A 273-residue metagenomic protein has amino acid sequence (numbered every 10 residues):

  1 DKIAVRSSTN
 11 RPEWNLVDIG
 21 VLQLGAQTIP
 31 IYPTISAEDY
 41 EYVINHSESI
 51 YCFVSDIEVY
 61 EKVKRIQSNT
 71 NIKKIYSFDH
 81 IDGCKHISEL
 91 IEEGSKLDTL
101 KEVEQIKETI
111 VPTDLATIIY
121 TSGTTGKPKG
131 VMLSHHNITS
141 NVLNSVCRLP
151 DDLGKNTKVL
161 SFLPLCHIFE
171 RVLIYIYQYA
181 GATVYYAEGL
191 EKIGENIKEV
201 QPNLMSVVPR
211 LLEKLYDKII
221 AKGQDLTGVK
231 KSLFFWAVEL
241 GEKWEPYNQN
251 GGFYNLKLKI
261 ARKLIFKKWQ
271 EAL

Functional and structural regions predicted by a protein language model:
D1-I35: Conserved AMP-binding/adenylate-forming
D18-L24, H46, Y175-Y179, Y216: Short hydrophobic alpha-helices that are characteristic scaffold elements of the AMP-binding
V21, C52, L115, T121-T124 (+3 more regions): Conserved S/T- and glycine-rich ATP-binding loop of Class I adenylate-forming
Q23-E93: Structural core segment of the AMP-binding/adenylate-forming
E41, K107, I119, G194 (+1 more regions): Short hydrophobic/charged patches on amphipathic alpha-helices used for structural packing and interfaces
S77, L97-Y120, K127, D152-K158: Conserved pre-ATP/AMP-binding loop-to-beta segment of ANL
A116-V142: Conserved AMP-binding A3 loop
T139-K158, L165-F266, A272: Conserved AMP-binding/adenylation subdomain of ANL enzymes
